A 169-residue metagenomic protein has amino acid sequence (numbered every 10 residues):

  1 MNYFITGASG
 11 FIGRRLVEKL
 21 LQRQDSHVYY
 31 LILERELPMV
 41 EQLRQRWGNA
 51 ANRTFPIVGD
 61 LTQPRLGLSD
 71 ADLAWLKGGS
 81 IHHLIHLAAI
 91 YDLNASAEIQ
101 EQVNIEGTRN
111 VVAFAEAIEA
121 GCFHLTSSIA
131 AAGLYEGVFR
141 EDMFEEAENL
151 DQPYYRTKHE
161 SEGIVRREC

Functional and structural regions predicted by a protein language model:
M1-D25: N-terminal Rossmann NAD(P)H-binding glycine-rich loop of SDR-like oxidoreductase domains
E18-Q22, A113-E116, R167: Short, well-ordered alpha-helices that flank and scaffold nucleotide-derived cofactor binding pockets
H27-G67: Glycine-rich phosphate-binding loop and adjoining beta1-alpha1-beta2 segment of Rossmann-like nucleotide-binding folds
A50, T54, V58-E106, I118: NAD(P)H-binding glycine-rich loop region in Rossmannoid oxidoreductase-like domains and their noncatalytic homologs
H86, N94, E98-I99, E106-R156: Conserved Rossmann-fold NAD(P)-dependent oxidoreductase catalytic core, especially the SDR/UDP-sugar
N149-C169: Active-site Tyr-X1-5-Lys
